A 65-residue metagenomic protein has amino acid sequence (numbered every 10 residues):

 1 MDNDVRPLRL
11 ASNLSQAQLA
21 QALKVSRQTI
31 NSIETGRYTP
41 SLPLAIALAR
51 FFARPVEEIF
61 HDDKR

Functional and structural regions predicted by a protein language model:
N3-A22: Short basic helix-loop element that most often maps to the first helix and adjoining turn of HTH DNA-binding modules
A20-A22, N31-S32, R65: Alpha-helical and His/Cys-centered functional microenvironments
K24, P43-E58: DNA major-groove recognition helix of helix-turn-helix/homeodomain DNA-binding modules
V25-Y38: Recognition helix of helix-turn-helix/homeodomain-like DNA-binding domains that insert into the DNA major groove
E58-R65: Short amphipathic recognition helices of helix-turn-helix/homeodomain-type DNA-binding modules
